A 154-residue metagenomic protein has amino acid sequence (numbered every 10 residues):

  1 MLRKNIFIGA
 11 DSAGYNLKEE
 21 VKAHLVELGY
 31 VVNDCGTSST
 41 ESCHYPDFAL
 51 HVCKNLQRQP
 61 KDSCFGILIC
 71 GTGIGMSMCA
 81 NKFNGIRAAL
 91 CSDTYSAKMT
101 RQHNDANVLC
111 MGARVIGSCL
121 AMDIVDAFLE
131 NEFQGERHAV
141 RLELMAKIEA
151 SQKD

Functional and structural regions predicted by a protein language model:
M1, R58-D62, R101-H103: Solvent-exposed alpha-helices and their adjacent loops that cap or buttress functional pockets in soluble metabolic
L2-I6: Extreme N-terminal starter segment of soluble prokaryotic enzymes
F7-N16, T94-D154: C-terminal binding/interaction regions
N16-E27: Short, solvent-exposed amphipathic alpha-helices that sit in or adjacent to ligand/effector-binding or catalytic
A23, L50, K54, M78 (+2 more regions): Alpha-helical segments flanking ligand/cofactor-binding loops in enzyme cores
L28, F83-N84, N104: Short, structured coil segments at secondary-structure junctions
V31-S42: A short beta-strand-loop structural module common to alpha/beta enzyme folds
P46-L90: Helix-adjacent hinge/juxtasegments
